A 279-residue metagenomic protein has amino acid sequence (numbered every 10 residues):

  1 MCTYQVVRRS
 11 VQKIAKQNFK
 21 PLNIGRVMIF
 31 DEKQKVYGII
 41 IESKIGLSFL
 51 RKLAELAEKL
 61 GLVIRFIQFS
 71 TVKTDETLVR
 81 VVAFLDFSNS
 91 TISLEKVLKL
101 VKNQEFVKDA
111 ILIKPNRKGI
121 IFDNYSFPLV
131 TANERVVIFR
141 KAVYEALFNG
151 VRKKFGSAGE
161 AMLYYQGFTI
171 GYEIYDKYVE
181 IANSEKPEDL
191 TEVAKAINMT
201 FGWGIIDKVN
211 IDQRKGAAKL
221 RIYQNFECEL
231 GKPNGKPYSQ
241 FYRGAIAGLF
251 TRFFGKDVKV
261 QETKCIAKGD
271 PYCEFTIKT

Functional and structural regions predicted by a protein language model:
C2-I40, I45-G46, A54, F87-K219 (+5 more regions): N-terminal accessory segment detector
K20-R26, E58-S70: Short amphipathic beta-strand starts and helix->beta connectors
L47, S239-G255: Active-site helix/loop of acyl-thioester processing domains in fatty-acid/polyketide metabolism, spanning hotdog-fold
L50, V72-K73: Single-stranded nucleic-acid-binding OB-fold domains
L56, L60, L100-Q104, L249-F253: Conserved short hydrophobic interaction patches
V63-S70, D109-A110, K259-E262: A short linear hydrophobic-aromatic micro-motif
D75-A83, P271: The conserved glycine-aromatic submotif of the RRM
